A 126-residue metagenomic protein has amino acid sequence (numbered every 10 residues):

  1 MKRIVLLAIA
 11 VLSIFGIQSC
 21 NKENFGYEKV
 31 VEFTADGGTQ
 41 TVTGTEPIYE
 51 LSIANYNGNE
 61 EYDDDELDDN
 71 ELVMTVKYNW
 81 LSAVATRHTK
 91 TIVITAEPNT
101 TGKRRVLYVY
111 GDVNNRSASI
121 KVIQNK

Functional and structural regions predicted by a protein language model:
M1-S19: Sec-dependent bacterial lipoprotein signal peptides
S13-D36: Bacterial Sec-dependent N-terminal signal peptides
E23-F25, D112-S119: Short, exposed coil/turn segments at beta-strand boundaries within extracellular/luminal domains
F33-T39, T45-P47: Solvent-exposed, conformationally flexible loop/turn segments
Q40-G44, I92, L107-V109: Buried hydrophobic-core signal for structured, non-transmembrane domains
G44-V93: Surface-exposed binding patches on compact interaction domains or structured appendages
I92, N115-K126: C-terminal edge beta-strand
T101-N115: A short beta-strand micro-motif common to beta-rich folds, especially ectodomain repeats
